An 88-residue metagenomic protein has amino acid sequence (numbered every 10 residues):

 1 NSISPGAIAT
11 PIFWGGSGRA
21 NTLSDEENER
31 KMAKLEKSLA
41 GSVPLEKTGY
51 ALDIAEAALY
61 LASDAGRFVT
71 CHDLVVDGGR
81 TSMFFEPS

Functional and structural regions predicted by a protein language model:
N1-A9, A62, V75-D77: Conserved SDR Rossmann-fold cofactor-binding beta-strand/turn motif
P5-L23: Short, flexible catalytic-loop segment of classical short-chain dehydrogenase/reductase
G18-V43: A short C-terminal helix-loop "cap" of Rossmann-like NAD(P)-dependent dehydrogenase/epimerase domains
N28-M32, V43-I54, A65: A conserved structural motif in NAD(P)-dependent oxidoreductases
A58: Hydrophobic "lid"/C-terminal helical patch of Rossmann-like NAD(P)-dependent dehydrogenase/epimerase domains
V69-C71: Short, small/polar-rich loop/turn modules that mediate ligand/substrate recognition or access, typified
E86-S88: A short alpha/beta connector and helix-capping loop motif
